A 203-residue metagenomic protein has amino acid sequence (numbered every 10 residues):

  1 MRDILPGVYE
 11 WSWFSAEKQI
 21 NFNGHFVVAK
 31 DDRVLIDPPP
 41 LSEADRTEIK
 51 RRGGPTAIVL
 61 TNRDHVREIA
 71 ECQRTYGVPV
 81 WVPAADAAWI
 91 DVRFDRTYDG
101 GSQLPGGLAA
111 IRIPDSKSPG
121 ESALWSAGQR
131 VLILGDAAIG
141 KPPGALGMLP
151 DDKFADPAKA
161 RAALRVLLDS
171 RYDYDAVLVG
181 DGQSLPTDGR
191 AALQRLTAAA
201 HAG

Functional and structural regions predicted by a protein language model:
M1-D31, V166, A191-A192: Zn-dependent metallo-beta-lactamase
L5-W13, Q103-I113: Short Pro/Gly-enriched beta-strand edge/turn motifs at strand-loop
S15-E17, D32-L35, L41, A109 (+1 more regions): Metallo-beta-lactamase
A16-A57: Pre-active-site segment of Zn-dependent metallo-hydrolases
Q19-N21, V92, S118: Residues that act as N-cap/strand-start positions at coil-to-secondary-structure junctions
P40-A84: Active-site metal-binding motif and surrounding structural segment of the metallo-beta-lactamase
A84-A88, A138: Short, acidic/turn-prone active-site loops that include or flank metal/cofactor- and phosphate-binding residues
D95-P105: Short acidic-hydrophobic, aromatic-tinged amphipathic segments that line or gate anion-handling sites
